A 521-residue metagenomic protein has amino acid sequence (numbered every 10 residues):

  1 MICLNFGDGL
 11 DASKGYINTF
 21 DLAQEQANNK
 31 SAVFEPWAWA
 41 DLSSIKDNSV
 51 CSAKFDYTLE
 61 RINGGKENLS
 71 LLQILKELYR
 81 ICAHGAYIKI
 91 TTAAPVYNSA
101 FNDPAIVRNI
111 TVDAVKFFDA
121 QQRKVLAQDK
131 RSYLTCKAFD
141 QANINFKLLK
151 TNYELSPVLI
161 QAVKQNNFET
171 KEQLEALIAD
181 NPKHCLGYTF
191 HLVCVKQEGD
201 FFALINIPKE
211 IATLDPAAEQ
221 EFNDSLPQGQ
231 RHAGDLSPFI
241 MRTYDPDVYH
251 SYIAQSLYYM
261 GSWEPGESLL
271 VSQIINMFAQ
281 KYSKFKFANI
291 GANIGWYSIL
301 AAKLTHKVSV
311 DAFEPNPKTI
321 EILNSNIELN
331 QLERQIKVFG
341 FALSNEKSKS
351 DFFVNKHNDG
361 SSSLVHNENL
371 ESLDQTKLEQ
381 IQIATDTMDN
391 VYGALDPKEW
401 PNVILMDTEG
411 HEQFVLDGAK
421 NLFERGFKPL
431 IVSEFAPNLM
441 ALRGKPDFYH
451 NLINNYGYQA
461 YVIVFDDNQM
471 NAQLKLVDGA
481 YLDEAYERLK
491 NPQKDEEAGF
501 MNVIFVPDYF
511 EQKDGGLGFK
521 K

Functional and structural regions predicted by a protein language model:
D11, G295-I299, Q413: Glycine-rich SAM-binding Motif I of class I
A32-P36, N324-N390: S-adenosyl-L-methionine
A40-F55, L395-E399: A short acidic, Gly/Pro-enriched loop at the edge of an enzyme's catalytic core that lines a small-molecule cofactor
T58, N63-Q73, Y87-K209, A342 (+4 more regions): S-adenosyl-L-methionine-dependent methyltransferase catalytic module, highlighting the catalytic core
L69-H84, K420-F427: A short glycine-rich, Lys/Arg-flanked "PGG" loop and its adjoining helix->strand segment in the class I
G85-T92, F427-A436: Conserved beta-strand signature within the Rossmann-like core of class I S-adenosyl-L-methionine
E198-N326, Q331, Q335, D374-K377 (+2 more regions): S-adenosyl-L-methionine
Y258-A288, D351, V365-G426, M440-G444: Short internal loop-to-helix segment that lines adenine-nucleotide cofactor pockets
